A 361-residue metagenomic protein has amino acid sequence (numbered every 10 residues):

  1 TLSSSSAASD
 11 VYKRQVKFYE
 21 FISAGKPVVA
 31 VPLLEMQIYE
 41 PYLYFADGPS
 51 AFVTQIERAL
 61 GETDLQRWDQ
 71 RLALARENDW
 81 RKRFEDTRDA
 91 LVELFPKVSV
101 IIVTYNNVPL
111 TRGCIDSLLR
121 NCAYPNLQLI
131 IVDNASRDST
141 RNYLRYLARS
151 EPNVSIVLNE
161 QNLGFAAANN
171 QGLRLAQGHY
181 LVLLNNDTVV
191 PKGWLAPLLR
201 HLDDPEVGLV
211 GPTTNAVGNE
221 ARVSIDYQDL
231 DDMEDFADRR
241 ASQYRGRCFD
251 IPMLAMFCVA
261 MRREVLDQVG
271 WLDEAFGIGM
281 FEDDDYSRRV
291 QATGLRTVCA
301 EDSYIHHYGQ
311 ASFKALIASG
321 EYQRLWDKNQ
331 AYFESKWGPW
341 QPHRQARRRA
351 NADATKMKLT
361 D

Functional and structural regions predicted by a protein language model:
T1, L158-A176: Glycine-rich, basic loop-to-helix element that forms the pyrophosphate-binding segment of sugar-nucleotide handling
T1-A8, Y12: Single conserved hydrophobic/aromatic residue that forms the stacking wall/gate of nucleotide- or nucleobase-binding
I22-S23, G193-L198, D250-G270, A275-G309: A short, conserved alpha-helix in the catalytic core of glycosyltransferases
V98-L110, C114, N121-C122, V132 (+1 more regions): A conserved hydrophobic helix/loop-capping motif in glycosyltransferases and polysaccharide synthases
L118-Q161, Q171: Acidic donor-binding segment of Leloir-type glycosyltransferases
A166-A167, R174, A216, A221 (+3 more regions): A recurrent flexible, glycine/aromatic-enriched loop bordering the glycosyltransferase active site that acts as
L181: Short aromatic/hydrophobic "clamp" motif used to bind/position activated sugar donors
T188-Y227: Conserved donor NDP-sugar-binding/catalytic core segment of glycosyltransferases
